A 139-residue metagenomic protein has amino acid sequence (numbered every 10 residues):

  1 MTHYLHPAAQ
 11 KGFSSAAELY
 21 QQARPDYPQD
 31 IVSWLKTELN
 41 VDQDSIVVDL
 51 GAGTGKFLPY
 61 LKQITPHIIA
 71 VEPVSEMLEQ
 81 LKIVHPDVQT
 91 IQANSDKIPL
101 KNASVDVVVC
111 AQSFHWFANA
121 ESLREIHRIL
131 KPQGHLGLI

Functional and structural regions predicted by a protein language model:
M1-E18: N-terminal, positively charged/glycine-rich alpha-helical extensions of SAM-dependent methyltransferases
P25-S45: Conserved alpha-helix/loop element of class I SAM-dependent methyltransferases that forms part of the SAM/SAH-binding
S45, P66, D106: Conserved acidic residues
V48, T54-K97: Class I SAM-dependent methyltransferase SAM/SAH-binding core
D96-V107: A short acidic, Gly/Pro-enriched loop at the edge of an enzyme's catalytic core that lines a small-molecule cofactor
D106-A120: A short SAM/SAH-binding and catalytic strip from SAM-dependent methyltransferases
A120-P132: A short glycine-rich, Lys/Arg-flanked "PGG" loop and its adjoining helix->strand segment in the class I
Q133-I139: Conserved beta-strand signature within the Rossmann-like core of class I S-adenosyl-L-methionine
